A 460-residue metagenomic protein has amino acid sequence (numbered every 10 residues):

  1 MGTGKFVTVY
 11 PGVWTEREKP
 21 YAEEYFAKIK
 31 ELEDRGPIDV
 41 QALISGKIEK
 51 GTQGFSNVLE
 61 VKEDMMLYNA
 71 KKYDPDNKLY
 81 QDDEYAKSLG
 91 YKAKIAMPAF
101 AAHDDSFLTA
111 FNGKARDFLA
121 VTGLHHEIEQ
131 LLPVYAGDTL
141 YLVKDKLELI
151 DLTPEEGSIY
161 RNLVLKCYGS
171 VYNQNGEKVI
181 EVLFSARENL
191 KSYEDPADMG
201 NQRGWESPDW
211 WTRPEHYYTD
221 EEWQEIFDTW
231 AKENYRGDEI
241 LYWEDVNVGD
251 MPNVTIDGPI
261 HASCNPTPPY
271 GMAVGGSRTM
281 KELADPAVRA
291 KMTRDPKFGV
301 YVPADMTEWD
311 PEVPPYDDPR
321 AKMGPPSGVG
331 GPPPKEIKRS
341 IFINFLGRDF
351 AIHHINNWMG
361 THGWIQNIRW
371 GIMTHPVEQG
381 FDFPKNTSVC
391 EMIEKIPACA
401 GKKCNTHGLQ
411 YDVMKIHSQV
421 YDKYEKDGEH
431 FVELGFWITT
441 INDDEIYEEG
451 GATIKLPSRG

Functional and structural regions predicted by a protein language model:
G2-H125, K191-R369, R459: Hot-dog-fold acyl-thioester-processing enzymes
G2-I44, H125-N234, D238-W243, N247-V248 (+2 more regions): HotDog/MaoC-like acyl-thioester-processing domains
A86-G157, L183, G331-H417, E449: Hydrophobic beta-strand-centered segment that forms part of the acyl-chain substrate-binding groove
I260-A262, H375-V377, K423: Flexible loop/turn segments at secondary-structure boundaries
